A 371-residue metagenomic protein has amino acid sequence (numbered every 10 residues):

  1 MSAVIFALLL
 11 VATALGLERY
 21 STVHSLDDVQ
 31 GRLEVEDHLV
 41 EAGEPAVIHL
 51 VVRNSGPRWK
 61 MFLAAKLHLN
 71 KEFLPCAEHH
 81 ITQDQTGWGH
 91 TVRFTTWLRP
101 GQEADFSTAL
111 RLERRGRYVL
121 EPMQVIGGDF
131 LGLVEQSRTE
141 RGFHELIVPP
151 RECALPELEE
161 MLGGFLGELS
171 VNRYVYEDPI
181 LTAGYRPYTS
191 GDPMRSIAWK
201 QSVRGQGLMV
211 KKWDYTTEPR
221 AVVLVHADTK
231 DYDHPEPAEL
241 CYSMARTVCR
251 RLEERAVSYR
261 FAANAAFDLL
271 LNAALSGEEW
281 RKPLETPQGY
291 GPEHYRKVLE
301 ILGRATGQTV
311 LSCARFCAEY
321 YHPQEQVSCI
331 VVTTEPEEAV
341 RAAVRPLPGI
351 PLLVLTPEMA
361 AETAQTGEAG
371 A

Functional and structural regions predicted by a protein language model:
M1-A7: Feature marks short, highly hydrophobic, charge-poor N-terminal signal-anchor/signal peptide-like helices that anchor
T13-N272: An amphipathic, basic-hydrophobic helix/alpha-beta surface used to engage anionic, phosphate-rich ligands or surfaces
E159, P187-A371: Exposed, interaction-prone extracellular/peripheral surfaces
